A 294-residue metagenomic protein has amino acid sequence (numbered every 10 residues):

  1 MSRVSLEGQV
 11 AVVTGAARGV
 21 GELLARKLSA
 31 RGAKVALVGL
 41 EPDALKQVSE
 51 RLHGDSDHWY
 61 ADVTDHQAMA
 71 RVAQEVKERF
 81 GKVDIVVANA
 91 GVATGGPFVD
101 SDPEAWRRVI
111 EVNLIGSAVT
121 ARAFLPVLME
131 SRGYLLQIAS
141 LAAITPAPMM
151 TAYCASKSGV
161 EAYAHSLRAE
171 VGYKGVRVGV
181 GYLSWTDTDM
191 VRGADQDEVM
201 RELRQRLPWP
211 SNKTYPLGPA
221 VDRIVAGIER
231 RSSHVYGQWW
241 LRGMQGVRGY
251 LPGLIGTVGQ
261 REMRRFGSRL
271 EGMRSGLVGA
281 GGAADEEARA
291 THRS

Functional and structural regions predicted by a protein language model:
V10, A17-R18: Conserved glycine-rich cofactor-binding loop
R31-Q47: Conserved glycine-rich Rossmann-like NAD(P)H-binding loop of the short-chain dehydrogenase/reductase
Y60-R71, P103: The beta1-alpha1 cofactor-binding region of Rossmann-like NAD(H)/NADP(H)-dependent oxidoreductases
P97-F98, D102-R107: Substrate-binding pocket helix/loop in short-chain dehydrogenase/reductase
A121, S156: Active-site helix of classical SDR
S140: Residue(s) in the substrate-gating loop at a strand-loop-helix junction that position the organic substrate next
Y173-W239: SDR active-site lid
